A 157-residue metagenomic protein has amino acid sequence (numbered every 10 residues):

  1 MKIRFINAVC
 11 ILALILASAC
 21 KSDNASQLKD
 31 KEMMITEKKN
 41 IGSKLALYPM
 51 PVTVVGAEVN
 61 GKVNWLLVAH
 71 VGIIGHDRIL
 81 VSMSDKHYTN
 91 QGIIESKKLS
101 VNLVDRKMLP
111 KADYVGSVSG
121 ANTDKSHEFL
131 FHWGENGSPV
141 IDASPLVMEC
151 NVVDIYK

Functional and structural regions predicted by a protein language model:
R4-I11: Sec-dependent signal peptide recognition, specifically the positively charged N-region followed immediately by
L16-A19: C-terminal motif of bacterial Sec signal peptides marking the signal peptidase cleavage site
N24-L67, G72-K157: Active-site-proximal mixed secondary-structure blocks
